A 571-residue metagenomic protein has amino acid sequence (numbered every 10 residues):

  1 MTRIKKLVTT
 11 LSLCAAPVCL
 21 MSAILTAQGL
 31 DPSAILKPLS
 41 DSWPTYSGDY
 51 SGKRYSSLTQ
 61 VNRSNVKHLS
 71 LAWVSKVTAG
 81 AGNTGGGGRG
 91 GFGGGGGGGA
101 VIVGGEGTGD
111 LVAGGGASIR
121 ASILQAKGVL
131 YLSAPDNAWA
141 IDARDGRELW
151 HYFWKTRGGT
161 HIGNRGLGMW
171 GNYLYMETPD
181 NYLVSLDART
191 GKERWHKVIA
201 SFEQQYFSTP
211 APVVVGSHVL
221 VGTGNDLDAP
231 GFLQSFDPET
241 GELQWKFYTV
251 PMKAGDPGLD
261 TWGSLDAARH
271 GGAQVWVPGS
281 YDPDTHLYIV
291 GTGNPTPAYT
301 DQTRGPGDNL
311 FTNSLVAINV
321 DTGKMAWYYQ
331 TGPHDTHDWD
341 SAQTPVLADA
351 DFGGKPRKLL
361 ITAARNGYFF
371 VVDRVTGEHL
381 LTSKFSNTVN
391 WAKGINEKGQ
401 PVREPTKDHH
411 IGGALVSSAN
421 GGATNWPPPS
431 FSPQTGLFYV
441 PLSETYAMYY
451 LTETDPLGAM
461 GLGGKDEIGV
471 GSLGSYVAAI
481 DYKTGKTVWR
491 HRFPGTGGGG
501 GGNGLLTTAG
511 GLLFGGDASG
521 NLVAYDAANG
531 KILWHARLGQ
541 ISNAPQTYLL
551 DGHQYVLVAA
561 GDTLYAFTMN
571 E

Functional and structural regions predicted by a protein language model:
M1-T10: N-terminal secretory signal peptides that target proteins for export/translocation
L11-A23: Bacterial N-terminal signal peptides
Q28-G82, S122-Q125, R147: Mature N-terminal segment immediately following signal peptide/propeptide cleavage in secreted/periplasmic
W43-S47, A113-P135, G159-L183, F207-P230 (+7 more regions): Repeat-blade elements of multi-bladed beta-propeller folds
S56-N62, G88-G91, T454-P456: Short Gly/aromatic-enriched secondary-structure transition segments
H68-T78, A138-G159, W170, Y182-E203 (+6 more regions): Extracytoplasmic/lumenal domain signature
G82-G115: Disordered, low-complexity segments in secreted/periplasmic proteins that are enriched in proline
V103-S118, V129, K465-S472: Intrinsically disordered, low-complexity acidic Ser/Thr-rich regulatory segments
